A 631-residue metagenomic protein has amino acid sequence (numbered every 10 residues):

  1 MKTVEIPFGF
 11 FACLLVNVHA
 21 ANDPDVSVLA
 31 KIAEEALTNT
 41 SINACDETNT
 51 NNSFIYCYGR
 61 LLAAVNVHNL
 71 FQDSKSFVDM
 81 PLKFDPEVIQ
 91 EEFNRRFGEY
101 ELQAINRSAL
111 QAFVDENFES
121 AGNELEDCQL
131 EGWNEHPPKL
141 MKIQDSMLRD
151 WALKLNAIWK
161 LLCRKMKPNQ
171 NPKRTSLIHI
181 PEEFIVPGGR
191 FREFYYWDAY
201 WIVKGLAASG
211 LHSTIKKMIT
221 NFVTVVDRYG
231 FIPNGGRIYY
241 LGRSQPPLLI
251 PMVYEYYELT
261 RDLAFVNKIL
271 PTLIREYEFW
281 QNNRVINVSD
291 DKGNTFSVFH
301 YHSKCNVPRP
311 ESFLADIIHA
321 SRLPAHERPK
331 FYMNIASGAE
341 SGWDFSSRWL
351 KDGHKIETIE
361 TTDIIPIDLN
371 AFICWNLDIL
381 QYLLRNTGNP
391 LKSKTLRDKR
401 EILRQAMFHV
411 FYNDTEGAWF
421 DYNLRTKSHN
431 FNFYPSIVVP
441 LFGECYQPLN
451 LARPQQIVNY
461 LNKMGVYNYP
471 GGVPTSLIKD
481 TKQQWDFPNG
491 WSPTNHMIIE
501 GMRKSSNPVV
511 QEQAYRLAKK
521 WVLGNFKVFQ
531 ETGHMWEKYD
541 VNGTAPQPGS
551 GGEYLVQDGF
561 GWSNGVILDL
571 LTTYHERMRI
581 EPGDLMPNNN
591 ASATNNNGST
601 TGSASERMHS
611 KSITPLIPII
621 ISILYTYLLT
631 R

Functional and structural regions predicted by a protein language model:
T3-A20, P615-Y627: Cleavable N-terminal signal peptides of Sec/SRP-targeted secreted and luminal proteins
A36, T40, C45-T48, N52 (+7 more regions): Extended glycan-interaction surfaces of carbohydrate-active proteins
Y195-F222, S436-P448, H496-P508: Alpha-helical support elements that line or immediately flank enzyme active sites and cofactor-binding pockets
A199, I250-V253, N370, C374-L377 (+1 more regions): TPR repeat positional signature
V226-I269: Aromatic/His-enriched, Gly/Pro-containing loop or helix-boundary segments that lie immediately adjacent to catalytic
Y256-K268, L380-T395, K504-V509: Inter-helical turn/loop segments and adjacent helix faces that build the functional surface of alpha-helical bundle
L273-E276, S393-F408, A514, A518-V522: Short amphipathic alpha-helical coiled-coil/interface segments
D584-I617: C-terminal GPI-anchoring signal of eukaryotic secretory precursors
